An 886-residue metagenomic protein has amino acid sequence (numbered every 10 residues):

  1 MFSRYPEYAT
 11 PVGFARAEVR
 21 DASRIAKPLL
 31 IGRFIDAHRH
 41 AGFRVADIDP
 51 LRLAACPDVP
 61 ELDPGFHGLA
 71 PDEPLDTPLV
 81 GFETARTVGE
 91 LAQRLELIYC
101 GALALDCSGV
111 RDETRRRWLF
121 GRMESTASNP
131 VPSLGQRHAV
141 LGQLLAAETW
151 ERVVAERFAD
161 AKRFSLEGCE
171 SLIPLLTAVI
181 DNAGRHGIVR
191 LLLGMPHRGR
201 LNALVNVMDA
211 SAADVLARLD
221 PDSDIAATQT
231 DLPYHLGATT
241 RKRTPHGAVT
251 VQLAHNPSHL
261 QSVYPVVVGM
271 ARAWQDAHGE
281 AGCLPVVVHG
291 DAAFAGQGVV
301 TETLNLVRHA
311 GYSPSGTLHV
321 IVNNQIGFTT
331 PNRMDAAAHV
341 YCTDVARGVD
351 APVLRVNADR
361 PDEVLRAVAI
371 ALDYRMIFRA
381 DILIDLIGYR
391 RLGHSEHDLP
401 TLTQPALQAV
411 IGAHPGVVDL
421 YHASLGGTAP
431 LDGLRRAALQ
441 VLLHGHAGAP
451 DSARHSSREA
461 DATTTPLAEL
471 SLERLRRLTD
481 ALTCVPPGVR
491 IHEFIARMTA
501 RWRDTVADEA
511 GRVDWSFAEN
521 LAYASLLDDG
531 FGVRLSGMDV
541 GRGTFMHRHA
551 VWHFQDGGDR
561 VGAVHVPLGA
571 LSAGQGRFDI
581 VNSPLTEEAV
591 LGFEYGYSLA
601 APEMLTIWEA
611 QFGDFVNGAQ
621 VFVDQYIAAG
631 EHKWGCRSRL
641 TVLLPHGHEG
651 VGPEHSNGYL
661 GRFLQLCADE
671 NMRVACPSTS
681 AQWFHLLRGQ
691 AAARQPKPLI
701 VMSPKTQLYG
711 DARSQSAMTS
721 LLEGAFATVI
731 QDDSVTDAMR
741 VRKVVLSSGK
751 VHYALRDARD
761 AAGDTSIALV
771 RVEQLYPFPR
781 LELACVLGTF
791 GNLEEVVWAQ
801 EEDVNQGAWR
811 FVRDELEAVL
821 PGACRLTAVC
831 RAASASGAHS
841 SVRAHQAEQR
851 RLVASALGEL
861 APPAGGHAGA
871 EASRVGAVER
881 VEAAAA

Functional and structural regions predicted by a protein language model:
F2-S171, I188: Extended, charge-enriched "interface" segments that sit outside catalytic cores
S3-P6, V12, I31-A41, V45-I98 (+6 more regions): Glycine/aspartate-rich loop-and-adjacent alpha/beta segment that forms the canonical ThDP
F34-P50, P174, A178-V207, L260 (+7 more regions): Conserved phosphate/anionic-ligand binding catalytic regions in large, soluble enzymes, centered on
S128-W150, L216-V268, R272-D276, R694-A761: Active-site cores of enzymes that catalyze phosphoryl transfer or operate on phosphate-rich substrates
V189-D350, L354, F545-A601: Cofactor-binding active-site loop characterized by glycine-rich and histidine/acidic residues
P314-G433, C636, H648-Y659, T706-A886: Thiamine diphosphate
T428-V533: Hard-cation-handling environments
L527, G541, R560-V744, S748-K750 (+6 more regions): ASCE RecA-like P-loop NTPase motor cores that couple ATP hydrolysis to mechanical translocation on nucleic acids
